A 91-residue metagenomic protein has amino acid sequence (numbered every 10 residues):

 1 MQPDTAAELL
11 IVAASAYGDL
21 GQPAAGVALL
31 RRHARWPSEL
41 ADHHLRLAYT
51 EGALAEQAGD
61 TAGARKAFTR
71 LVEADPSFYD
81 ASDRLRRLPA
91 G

Functional and structural regions predicted by a protein language model:
M1-E51, A58-D60: Alpha-helical adaptor scaffolds
M1-L10, A74-A90: Short, charge-rich amphipathic alpha-helical segments embedded in non-transmembrane helical bundles/solenoids
D19, Q57, R87-G91: Register position in tetratricopeptide repeats
P37-A41, V72, P76-Y79: Short coil/turn linkers that connect adjacent helices within long alpha-helical scaffolds, especially alpha-solenoid
R65-K66, D83: Charge-rich, low-complexity linker and terminal segments
